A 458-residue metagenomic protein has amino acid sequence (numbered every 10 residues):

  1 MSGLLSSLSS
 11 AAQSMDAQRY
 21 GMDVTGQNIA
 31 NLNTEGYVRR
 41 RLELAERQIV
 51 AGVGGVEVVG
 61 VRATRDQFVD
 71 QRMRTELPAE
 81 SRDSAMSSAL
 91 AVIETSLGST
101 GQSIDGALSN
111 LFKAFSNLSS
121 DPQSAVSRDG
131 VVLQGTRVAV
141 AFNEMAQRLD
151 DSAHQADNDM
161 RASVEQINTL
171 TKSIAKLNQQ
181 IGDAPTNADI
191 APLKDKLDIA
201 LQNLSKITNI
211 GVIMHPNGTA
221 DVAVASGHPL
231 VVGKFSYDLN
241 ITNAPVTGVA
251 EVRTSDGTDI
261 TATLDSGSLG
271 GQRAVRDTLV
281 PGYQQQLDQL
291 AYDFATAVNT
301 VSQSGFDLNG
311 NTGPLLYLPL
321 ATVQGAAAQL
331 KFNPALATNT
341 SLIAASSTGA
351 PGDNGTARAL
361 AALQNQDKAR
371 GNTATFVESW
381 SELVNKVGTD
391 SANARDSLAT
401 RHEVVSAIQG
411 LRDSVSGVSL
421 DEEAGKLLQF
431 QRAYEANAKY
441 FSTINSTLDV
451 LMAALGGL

Functional and structural regions predicted by a protein language model:
M1-L458: S/T-rich, low-complexity, solvent-exposed segments of bacterial secretion/appendage proteins
